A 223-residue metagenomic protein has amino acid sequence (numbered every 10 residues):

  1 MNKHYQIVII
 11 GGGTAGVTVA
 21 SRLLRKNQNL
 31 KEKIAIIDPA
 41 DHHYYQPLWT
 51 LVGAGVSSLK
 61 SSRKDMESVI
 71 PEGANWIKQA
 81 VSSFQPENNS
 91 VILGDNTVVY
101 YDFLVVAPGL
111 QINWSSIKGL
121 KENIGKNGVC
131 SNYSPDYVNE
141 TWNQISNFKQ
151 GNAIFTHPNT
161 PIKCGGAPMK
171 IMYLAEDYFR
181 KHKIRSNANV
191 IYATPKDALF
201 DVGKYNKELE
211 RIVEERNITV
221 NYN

Functional and structural regions predicted by a protein language model:
M1-Y5, N75-K170, D177-K183: FAD-binding core/adjacent interface of flavoenzyme oxidoreductases
N2-N75, N159-G203: Beta1-alpha1 glycine-rich phosphate/pyrophosphate-binding loop at the start of Rossmann-like nucleotide-binding domains
V17-T18, P86-S90, P135, T219 (+1 more regions): Short gly/ser/thr-rich secondary-structure transition/capping motifs
S62, Y137-T141, Y205: Amphipathic coiled-coil/heptad-repeat helices and related helical stalk/stem segments that mediate oligomerization
M66-P71, L120-I124, R211-E214: Short, conserved catalytic or adaptor-binding loops enriched in Gly and charged residues
P71-Q85, E214-N223: A conserved beta-strand/loop element that lines the FAD pocket in flavoprotein oxidoreductases
N189-N223: Loop-centered beta-sheet repeat module
